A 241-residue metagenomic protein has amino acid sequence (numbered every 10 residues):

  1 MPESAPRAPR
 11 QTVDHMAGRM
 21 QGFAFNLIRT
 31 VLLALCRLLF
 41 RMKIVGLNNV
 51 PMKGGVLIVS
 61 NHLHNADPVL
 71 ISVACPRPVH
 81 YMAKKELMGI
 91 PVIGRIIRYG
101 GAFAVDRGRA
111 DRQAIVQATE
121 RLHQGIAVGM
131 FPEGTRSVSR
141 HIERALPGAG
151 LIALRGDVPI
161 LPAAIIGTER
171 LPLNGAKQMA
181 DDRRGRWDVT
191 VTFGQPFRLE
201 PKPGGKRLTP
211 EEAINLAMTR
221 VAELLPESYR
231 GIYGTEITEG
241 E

Functional and structural regions predicted by a protein language model:
P2-A24, Q113-E241: Non-catalytic C-terminal accessory region of glycerolipid acyltransferases and related lyso-lipid remodeling enzymes
N26, R37-L38, V50-A110, Q117: Catalytic core of membrane glycerolipid acyltransferases/transacylases, capturing the structured, soluble-facing
V31-L33, Y99-V105, P132-R136: Short, basic, glycine/proline-bearing loop/turn elements
L32-R37, R95-I96, D182-R184, T190: Short, conserved catalytic or adaptor-binding loops enriched in Gly and charged residues
R37-V45, P172-G175: Short gly/ser/thr-rich secondary-structure transition/capping motifs
R41, G55, D188-T190: A residue-level signal for beta-strand positions that form part of recognition/binding surfaces within mature
G46, V59-N61, A83-K84, F131-P132 (+1 more regions): A secondary-structure boundary/capping signal
